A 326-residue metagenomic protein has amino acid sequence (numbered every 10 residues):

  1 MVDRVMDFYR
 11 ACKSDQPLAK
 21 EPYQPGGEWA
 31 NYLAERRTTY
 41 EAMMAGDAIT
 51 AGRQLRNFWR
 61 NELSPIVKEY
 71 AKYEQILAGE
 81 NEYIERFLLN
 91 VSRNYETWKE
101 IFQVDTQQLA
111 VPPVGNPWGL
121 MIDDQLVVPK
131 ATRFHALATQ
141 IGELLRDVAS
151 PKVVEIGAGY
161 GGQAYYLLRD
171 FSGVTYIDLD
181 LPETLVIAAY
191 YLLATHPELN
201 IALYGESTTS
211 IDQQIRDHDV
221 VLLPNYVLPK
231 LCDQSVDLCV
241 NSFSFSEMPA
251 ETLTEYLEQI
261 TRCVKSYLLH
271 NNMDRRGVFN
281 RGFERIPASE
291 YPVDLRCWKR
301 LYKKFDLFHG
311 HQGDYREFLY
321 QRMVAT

Functional and structural regions predicted by a protein language model:
E28-V148: Conserved Class I S-adenosyl-L-methionine-dependent methyltransferase catalytic core
A138, A164-Y165, L185: Conserved SAM-dependent methyltransferase scaffold
A149-G159: Conserved class I S-adenosyl-L-methionine
Y160-F171: Conserved SAM-binding loop of SAM-dependent methyltransferases across substrates and taxa, primarily the Class I
Y191-C232: S-adenosyl-L-methionine
D237-E251: A short SAM/SAH-binding and catalytic strip from SAM-dependent methyltransferases
M248-I260: A short, conserved alpha-helix within the catalytic core of class I
V264-R276: Conserved beta-strand signature within the Rossmann-like core of class I S-adenosyl-L-methionine
